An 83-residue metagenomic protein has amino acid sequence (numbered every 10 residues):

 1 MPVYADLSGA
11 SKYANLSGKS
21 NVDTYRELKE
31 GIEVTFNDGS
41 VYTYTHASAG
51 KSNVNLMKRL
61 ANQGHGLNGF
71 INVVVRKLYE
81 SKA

Functional and structural regions predicted by a protein language model:
P2-S17: Short aromatic-glycine motifs in intrinsically disordered, low-complexity regions
I32-F36: SH3/SH3-like beta-barrel fold
N37-V41: Glycine-centered tight beta-turn/hairpin loop motif at sheet-sheet or coil-to-beta transitions
T45-K51: A short, sequence-level motif marking secondary-structure junctions
L56-A83: C-terminal structural segments of small proteins and small subunits
